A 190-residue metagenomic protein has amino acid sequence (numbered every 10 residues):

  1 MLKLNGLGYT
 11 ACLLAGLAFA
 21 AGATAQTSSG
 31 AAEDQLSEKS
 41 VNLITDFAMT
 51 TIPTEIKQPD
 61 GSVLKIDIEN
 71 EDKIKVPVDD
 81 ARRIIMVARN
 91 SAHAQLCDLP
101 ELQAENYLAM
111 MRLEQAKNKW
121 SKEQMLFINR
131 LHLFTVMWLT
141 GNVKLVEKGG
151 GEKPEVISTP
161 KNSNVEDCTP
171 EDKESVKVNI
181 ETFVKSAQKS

Functional and structural regions predicted by a protein language model:
M1-A11: Bacterial N-terminal signal peptides that target proteins for export
T10-A18: Bacterial N-terminal signal peptides
A11, A25-S28: N-terminal compositionally biased, intrinsically disordered segments and leader/signal-like regions
A20-G22: N-terminal signal peptide c-region/cleavage motif recognized by signal peptidases
T27-I56, D67-I68, D98-S190: Compact alpha-helical subdomains of small soluble proteins
T51-D72, V78-A81: A glycine-rich, hydrophobic loop/mini-helix early in the fold
E71-M110: Mid-chain, structured segments of secreted extracytoplasmic proteins
